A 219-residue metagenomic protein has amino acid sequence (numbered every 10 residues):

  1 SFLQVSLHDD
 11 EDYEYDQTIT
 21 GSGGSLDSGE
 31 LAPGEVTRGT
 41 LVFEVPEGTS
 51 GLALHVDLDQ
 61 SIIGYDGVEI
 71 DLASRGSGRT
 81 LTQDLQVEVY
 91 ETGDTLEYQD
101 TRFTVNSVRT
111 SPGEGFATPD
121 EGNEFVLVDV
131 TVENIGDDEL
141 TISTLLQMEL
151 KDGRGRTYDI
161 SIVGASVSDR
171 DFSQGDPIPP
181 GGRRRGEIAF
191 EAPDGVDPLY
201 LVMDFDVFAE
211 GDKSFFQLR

Functional and structural regions predicted by a protein language model:
S1-R219: Conserved functional micro-motifs across diverse proteins
